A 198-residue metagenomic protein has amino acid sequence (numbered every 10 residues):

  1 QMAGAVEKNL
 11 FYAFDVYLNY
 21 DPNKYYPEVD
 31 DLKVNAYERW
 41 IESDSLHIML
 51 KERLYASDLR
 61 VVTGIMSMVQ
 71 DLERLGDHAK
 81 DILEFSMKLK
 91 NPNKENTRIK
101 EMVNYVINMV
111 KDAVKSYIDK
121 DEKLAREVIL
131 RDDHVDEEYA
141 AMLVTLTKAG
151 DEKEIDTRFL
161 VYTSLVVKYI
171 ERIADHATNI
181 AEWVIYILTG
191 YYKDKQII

Functional and structural regions predicted by a protein language model:
Q1-I198: Cytosolic, long alpha-helical scaffolding segments
